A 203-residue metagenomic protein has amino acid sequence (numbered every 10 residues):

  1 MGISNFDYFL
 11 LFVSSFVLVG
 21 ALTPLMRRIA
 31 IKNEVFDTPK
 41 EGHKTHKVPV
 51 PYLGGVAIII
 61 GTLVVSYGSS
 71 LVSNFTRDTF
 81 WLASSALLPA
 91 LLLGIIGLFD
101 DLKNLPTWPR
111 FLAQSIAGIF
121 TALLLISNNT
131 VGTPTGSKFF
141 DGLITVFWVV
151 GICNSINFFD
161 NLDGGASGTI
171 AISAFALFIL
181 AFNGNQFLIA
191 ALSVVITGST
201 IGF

Functional and structural regions predicted by a protein language model:
M1-F203: "…together with the soluble PPM/PP2C metallo-phosphatase catalytic core" -> "…together with the soluble PPM/PP2C
